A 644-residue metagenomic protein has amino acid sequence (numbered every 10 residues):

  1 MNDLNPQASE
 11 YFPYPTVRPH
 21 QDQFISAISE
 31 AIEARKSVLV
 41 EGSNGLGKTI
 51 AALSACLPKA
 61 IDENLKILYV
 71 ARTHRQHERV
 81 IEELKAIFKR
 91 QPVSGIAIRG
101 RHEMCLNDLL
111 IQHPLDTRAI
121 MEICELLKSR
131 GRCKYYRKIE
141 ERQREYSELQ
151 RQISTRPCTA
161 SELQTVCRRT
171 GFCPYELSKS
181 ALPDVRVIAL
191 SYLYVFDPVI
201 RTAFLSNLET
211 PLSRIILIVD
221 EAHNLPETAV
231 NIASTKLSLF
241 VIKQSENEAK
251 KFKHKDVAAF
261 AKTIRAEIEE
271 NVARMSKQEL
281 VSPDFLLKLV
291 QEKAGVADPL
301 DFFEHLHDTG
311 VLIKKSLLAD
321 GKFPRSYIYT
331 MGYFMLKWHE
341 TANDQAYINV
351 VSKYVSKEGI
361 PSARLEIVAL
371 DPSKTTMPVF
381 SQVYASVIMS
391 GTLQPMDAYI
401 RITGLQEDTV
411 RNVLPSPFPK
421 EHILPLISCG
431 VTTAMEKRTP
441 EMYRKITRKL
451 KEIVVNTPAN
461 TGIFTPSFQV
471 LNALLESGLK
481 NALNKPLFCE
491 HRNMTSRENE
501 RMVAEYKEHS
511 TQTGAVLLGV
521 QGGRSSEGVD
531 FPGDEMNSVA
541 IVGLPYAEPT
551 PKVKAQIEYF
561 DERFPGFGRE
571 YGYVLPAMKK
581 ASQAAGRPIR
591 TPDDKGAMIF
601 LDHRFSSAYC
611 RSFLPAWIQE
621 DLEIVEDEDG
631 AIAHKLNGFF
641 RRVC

Functional and structural regions predicted by a protein language model:
M1-V40: Conserved pre-motif I regulatory segment
N2-Y11, T16, I61-I188, F196 (+5 more regions): A substrate-engagement module of RecA-like helicase motors
A34-A52: Walker A/P-loop
A52, P58, R75-E78, E82 (+4 more regions): Signature of the SF2 helicase/ATPase Hel1-core->accessory helical subdomain module
L163-V185, V199-N207, D308-G430, E441-M442 (+1 more regions): A contiguous, basic/glycine-rich beta-loop/short-helix subdomain that forms a polymer-engagement track
P378, T432-P466: Conserved interdomain hinge at the start of the Helicase C-terminal
C429-E441, R492-S606: Conserved RecA-like P-loop NTPase helicase motor core
P466-H491: Conserved helicase motor "Helicase C" RecA-like lobe of SF1/SF2 P-loop NTPases
